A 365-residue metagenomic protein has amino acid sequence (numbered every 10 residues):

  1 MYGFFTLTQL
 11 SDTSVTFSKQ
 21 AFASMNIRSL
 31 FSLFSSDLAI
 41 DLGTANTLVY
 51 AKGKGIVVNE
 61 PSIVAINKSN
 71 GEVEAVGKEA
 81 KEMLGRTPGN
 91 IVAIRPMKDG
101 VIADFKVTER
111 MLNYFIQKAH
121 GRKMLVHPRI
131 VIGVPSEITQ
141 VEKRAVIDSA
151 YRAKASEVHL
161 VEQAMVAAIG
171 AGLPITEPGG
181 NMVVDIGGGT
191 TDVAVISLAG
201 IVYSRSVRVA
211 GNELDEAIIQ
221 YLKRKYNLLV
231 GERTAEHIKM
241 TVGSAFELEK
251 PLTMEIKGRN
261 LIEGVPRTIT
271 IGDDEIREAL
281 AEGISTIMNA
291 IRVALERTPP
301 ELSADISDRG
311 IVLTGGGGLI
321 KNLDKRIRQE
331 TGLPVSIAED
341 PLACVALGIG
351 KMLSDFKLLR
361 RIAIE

Functional and structural regions predicted by a protein language model:
Y2-I186, A194-V312, G318-E365: Nucleotide/phosphate-binding catalytic cleft detector across ATP-hydrolyzing and phosphate-transferring enzymes
